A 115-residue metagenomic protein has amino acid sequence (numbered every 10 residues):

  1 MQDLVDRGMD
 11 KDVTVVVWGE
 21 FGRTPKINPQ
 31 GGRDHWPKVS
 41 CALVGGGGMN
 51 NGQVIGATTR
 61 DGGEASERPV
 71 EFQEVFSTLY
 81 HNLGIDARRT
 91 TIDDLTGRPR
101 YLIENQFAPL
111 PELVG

Functional and structural regions predicted by a protein language model:
M1-G115: Ligand-binding pockets and gating/stacking loops
